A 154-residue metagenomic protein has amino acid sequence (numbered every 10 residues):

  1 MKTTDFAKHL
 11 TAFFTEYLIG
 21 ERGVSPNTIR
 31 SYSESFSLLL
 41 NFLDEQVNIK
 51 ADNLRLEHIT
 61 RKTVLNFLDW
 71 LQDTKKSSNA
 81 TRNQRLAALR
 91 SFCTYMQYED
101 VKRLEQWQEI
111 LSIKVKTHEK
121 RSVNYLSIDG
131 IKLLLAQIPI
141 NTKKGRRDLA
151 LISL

Functional and structural regions predicted by a protein language model:
M1-L154: Conserved catalytic core of the tyrosine transesterase superfamily
